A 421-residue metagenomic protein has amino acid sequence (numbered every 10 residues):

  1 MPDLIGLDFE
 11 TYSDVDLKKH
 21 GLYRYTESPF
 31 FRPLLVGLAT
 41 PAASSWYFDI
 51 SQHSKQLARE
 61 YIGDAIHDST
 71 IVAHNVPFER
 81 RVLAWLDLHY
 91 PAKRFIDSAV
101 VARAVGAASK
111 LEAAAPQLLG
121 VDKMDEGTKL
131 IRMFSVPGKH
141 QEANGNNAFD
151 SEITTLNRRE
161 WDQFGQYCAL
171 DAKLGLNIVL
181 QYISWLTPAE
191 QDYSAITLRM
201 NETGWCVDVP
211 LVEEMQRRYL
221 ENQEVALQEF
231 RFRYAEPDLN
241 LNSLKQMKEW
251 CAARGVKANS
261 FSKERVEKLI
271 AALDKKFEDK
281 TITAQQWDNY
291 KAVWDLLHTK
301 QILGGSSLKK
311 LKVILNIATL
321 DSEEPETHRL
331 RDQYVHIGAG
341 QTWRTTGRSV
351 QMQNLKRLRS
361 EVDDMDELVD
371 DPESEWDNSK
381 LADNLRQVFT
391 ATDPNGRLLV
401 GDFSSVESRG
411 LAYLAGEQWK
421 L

Functional and structural regions predicted by a protein language model:
M1-E10, V15-L17, S28-F30, L35-T40 (+6 more regions): Conserved "right-hand" nucleotidyltransferase catalytic core of DNA-directed polymerases
M1-S109, S360-E373, D377, A412-L414 (+1 more regions): Conserved RNase H-like, two-metal-ion catalytic cores of nucleic-acid enzymes
A65-I71, P237, N395-L399: Short active-site oxyanion
A73-N75, S243, G401: Short His-Asn-centered micro-motif
E79-W85, K110-Q117, N177, Q246: Alpha-helical scaffold elements adjacent to nucleotide-binding pockets in ATP/GTP-utilizing enzyme cores
M124: Conserved nucleotide-sugar phosphate-binding/catalytic loop shared by glycosyltransferases and other
